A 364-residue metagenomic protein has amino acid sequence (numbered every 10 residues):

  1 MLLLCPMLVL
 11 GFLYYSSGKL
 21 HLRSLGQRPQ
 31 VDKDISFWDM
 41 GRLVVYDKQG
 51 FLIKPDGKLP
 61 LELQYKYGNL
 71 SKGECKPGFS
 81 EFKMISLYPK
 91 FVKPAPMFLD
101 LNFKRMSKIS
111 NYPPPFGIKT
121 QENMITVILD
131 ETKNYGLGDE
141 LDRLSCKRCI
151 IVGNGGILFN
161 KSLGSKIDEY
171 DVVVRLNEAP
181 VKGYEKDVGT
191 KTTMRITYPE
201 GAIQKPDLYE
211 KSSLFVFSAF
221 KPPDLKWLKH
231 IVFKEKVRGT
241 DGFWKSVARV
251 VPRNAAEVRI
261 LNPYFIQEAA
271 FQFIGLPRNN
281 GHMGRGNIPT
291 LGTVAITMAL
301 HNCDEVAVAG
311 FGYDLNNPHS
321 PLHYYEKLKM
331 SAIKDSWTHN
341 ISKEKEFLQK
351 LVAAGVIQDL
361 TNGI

Functional and structural regions predicted by a protein language model:
M1-I364: Metal-ion/cofactor- or nucleotide/acyl-coenzyme-handling active-site neighborhoods
